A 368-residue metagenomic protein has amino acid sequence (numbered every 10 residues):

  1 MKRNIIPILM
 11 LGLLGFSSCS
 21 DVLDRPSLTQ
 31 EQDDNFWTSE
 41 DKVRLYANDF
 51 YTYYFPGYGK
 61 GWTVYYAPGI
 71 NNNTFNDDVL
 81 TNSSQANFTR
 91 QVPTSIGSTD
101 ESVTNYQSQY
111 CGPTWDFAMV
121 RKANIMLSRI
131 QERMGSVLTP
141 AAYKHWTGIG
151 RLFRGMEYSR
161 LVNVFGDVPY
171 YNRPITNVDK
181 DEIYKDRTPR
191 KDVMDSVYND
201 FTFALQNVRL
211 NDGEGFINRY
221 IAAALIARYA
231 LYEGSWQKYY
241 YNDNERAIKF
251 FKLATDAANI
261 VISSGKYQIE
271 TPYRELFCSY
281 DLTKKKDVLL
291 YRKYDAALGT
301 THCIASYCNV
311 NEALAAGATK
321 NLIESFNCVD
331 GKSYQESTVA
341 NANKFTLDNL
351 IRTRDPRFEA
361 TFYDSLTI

Functional and structural regions predicted by a protein language model:
M1-L28: Bacterial Sec-dependent N-terminal signal peptides
G12-G15, G148-G150, A230: Small side chains
S20-P93, V168, M194, T202-L205 (+1 more regions): An aromatic- and glycine-enriched ligand-binding surface/loop that stacks and positions planar moieties
P26, V162-P174: Short, well-structured active-site flanking segments
L28-Q32, R173-D181: Short linear capping/connector segments at secondary-structure termini
R44-W62, S83-F165, D181-D195, N199-E214 (+3 more regions): Conserved, well-structured interaction surfaces
V178-K185, Y240-R246: Short helix/strand-bridging catalytic loops that position acidic/His residues to coordinate divalent metals and engage
